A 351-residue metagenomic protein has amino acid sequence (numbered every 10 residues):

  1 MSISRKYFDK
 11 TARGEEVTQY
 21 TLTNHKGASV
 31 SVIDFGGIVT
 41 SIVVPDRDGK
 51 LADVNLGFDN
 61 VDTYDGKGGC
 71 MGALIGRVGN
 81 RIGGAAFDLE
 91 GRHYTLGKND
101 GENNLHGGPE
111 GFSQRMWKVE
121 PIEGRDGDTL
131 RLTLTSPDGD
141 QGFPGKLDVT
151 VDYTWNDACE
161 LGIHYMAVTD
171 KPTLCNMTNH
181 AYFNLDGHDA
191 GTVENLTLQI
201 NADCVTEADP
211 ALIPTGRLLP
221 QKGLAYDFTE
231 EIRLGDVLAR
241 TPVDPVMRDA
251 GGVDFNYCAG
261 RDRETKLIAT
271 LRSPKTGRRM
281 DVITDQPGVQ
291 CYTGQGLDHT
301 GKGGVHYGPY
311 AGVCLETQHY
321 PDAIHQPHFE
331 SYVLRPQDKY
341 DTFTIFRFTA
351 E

Functional and structural regions predicted by a protein language model:
M1-E351: An exposed, glycine/acidic-rich loop-and-rim segment of catalytic or binding clefts
